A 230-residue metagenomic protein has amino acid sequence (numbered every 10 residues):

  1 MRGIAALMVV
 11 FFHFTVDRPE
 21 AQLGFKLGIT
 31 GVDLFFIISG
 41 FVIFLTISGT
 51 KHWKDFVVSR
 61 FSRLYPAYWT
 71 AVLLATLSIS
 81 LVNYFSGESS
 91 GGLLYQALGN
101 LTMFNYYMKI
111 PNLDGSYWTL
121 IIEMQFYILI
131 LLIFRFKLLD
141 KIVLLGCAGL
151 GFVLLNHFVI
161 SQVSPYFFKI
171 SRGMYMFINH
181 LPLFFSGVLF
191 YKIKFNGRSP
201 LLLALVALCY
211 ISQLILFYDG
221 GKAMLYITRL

Functional and structural regions predicted by a protein language model:
M1-S48, Y65-Y68: Functionally critical transmembrane alpha-helices in membrane proteins and complexes, commonly lining
I4, I37, R63, A67 (+3 more regions): Hydrophobic alpha-helical membrane-embedded or membrane-associated segments
V9, F36-V42, V72-A75, V153 (+2 more regions): Helical transmembrane-bundle signal
V16, Q22, Y95-L230: Aromatic-enriched alpha-helical transmembrane segments of multi-pass intramembrane proteins
I29-F36, T46-S80, G91, Y95-G99 (+3 more regions): Transmembrane alpha-helical segments and their boundary/interface "anchor" motifs in multi-pass integral membrane
G49-T50, T76-S89, F136-D140, I193-G197: Membrane-interface elements of multi-pass transporters and channels
K54, R63-E88, I211-L230: Glycine/proline-rich, flexible active-site/cofactor-binding loop segments that harbor closely spaced acidic
